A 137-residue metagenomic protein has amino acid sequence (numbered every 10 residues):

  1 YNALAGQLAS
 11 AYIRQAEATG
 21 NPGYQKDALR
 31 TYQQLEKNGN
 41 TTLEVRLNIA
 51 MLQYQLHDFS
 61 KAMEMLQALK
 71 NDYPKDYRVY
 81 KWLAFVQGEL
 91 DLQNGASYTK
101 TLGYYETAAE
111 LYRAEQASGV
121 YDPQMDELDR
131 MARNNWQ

Functional and structural regions predicted by a protein language model:
Y1-L4, V45, V79, S118 (+1 more regions): TPR alpha-solenoid repeat register
Q7, N48, W82, Q124 (+2 more regions): Canonical tetratricopeptide repeat
S10, R14-E17, M51, F85 (+1 more regions): Residue-level recognition of tetratricopeptide repeat
A84-G88, S97-A117: TPR/TPR-like (Sel1-like) alpha-helical repeat modules
